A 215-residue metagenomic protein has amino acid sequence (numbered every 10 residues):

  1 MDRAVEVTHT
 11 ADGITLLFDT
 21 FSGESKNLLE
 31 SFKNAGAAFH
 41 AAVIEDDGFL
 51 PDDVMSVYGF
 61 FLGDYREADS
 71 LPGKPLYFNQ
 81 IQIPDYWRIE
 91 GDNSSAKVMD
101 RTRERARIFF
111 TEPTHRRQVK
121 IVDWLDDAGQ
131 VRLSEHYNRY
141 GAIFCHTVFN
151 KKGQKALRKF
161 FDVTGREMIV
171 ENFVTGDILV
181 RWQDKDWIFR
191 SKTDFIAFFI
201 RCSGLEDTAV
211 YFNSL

Functional and structural regions predicted by a protein language model:
D2-D69, Y77, D162-L215: Long terminal segments
I14, Q80-I81, V119-K120: Short secondary-structure boundary micro-motifs
D64-R103: A broadly used, surface-exposed interaction patch
W87-F195: Repetitive, compositionally biased segments used for assembly/scaffolding
